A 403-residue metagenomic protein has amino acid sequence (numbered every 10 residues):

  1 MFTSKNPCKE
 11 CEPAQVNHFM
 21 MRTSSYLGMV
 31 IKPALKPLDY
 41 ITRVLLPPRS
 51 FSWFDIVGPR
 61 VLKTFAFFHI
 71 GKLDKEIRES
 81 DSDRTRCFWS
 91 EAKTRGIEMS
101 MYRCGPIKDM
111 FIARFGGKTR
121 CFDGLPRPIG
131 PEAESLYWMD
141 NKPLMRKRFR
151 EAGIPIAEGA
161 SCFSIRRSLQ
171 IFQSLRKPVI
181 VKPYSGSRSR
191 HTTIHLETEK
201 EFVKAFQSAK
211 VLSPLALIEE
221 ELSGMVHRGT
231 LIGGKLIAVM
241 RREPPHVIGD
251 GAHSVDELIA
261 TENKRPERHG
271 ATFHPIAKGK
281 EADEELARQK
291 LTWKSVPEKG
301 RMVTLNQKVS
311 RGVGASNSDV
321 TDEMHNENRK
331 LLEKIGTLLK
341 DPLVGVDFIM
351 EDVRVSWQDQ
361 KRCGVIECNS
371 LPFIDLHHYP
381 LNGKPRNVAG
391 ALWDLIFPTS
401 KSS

Functional and structural regions predicted by a protein language model:
F2-S25, V313-N326, T337-L343, M350-S403: C-terminal active-site "lid" helix and adjoining low-complexity regulatory extension at the edge of ATP-using catalytic
H18, M29-S174: Conserved N-proximal alpha/beta basic substrate-recognition cap immediately N-terminal to, or forming the N-lobe
R78, H195, P275-I276, T321-D322 (+1 more regions): Hydrophobic alpha-helical scaffolding
S82-T85, W89, N328-E333, W393: Short, hydrophobic/amphipathic alpha-helical packing segments that form internal helix faces or helix-helix interfaces
S100-R103, V181, L217-I218, V346: General beta-strand structural signal in soluble alpha/beta enzymes
F111-G117, R228-I232, L236-A238, R354-I374: A short beta-strand motif that forms the metal-chelation/ATP-contact edge of phosphoryl-transfer active sites
R120-K280, H325-R329: Active-site nucleotide/adenylate-binding loops and adjacent lid/helix of ATP-dependent enzymes
L212, E262-V355: A long amphipathic alpha-helix within ATP-dependent nucleotide-binding catalytic cores
